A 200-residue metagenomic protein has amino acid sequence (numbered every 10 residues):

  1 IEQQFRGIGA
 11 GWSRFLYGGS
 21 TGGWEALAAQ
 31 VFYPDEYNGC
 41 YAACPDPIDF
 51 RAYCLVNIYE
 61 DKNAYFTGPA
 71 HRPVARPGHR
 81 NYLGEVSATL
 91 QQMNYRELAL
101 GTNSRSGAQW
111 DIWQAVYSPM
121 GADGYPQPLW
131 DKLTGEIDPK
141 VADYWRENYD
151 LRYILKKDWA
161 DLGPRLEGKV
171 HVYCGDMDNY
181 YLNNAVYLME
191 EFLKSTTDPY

Functional and structural regions predicted by a protein language model:
I1-Y200: Non-catalytic cap/lid and distal C-terminal segments of serine-dependent acyl enzymes
